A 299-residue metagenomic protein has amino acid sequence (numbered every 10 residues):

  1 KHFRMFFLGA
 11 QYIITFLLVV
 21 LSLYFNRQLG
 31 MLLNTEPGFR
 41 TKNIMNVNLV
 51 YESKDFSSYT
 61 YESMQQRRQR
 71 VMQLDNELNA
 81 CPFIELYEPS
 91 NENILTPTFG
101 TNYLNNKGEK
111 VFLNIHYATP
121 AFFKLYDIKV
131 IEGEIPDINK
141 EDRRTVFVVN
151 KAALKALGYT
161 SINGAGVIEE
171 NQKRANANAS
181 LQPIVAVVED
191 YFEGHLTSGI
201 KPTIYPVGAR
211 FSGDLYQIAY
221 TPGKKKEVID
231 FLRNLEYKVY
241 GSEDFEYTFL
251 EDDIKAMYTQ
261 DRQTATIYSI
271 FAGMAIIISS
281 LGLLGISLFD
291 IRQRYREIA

Functional and structural regions predicted by a protein language model:
K1, L281-A299: Intracellular coupling helices
R4-Q28, F39: Short, strongly hydrophobic transmembrane alpha-helices
F7-L18, A265-G285: Alpha-helical transmembrane segments of integral membrane proteins
Q11, N46-L49, L86-N91, F112 (+7 more regions): Short beta-strand segments
N26, G30-Y103, E109-K110, I115 (+1 more regions): Membrane-proximal extracellular/periplasmic loop immediately following the first transmembrane helix
Q69-E85, K151-K155, N176-A265: "Rare, low-scoring activations can occur in soluble or secreted enzymes where short amphipathic helices or signal
F83, G108-Y117, E134-V148, V167-D190 (+1 more regions): Beta-strand-rich non-transmembrane domains
P120-E134, R144-G164: Short, solvent-exposed hinge/capping segments at secondary-structure junctions
